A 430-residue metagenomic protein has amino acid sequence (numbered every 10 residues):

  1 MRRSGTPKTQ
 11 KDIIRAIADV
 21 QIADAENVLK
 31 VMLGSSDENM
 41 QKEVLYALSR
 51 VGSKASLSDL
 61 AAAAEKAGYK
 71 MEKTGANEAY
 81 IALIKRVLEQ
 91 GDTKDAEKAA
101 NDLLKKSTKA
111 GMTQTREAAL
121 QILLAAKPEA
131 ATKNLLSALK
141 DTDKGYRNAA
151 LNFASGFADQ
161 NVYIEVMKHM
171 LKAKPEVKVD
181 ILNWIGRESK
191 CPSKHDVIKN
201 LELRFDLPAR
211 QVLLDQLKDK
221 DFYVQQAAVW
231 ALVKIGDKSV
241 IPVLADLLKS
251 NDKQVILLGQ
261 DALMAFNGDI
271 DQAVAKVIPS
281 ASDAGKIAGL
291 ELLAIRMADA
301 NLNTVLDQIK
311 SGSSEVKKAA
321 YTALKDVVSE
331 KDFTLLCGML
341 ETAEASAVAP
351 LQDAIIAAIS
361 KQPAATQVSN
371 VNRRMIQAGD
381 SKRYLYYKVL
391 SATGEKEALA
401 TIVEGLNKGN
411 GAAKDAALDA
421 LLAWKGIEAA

Functional and structural regions predicted by a protein language model:
M1, K8-A23, V28-G34, Q41-S53 (+21 more regions): Structural detector for internal amphipathic alpha-helices that build alpha-solenoid repeat scaffolds
A64, D95-L103, A209, C337 (+1 more regions): HEAT/HEAT-like alpha-solenoid repeats
A100-K105, A126, I376-A378: Amphipathic alpha-helical surface "interface" segments used for docking/oligomerization or membrane association within
K109: Solvent-exposed loop and edge beta-strand segments that line ligand/cofactor-binding and catalytic clefts
